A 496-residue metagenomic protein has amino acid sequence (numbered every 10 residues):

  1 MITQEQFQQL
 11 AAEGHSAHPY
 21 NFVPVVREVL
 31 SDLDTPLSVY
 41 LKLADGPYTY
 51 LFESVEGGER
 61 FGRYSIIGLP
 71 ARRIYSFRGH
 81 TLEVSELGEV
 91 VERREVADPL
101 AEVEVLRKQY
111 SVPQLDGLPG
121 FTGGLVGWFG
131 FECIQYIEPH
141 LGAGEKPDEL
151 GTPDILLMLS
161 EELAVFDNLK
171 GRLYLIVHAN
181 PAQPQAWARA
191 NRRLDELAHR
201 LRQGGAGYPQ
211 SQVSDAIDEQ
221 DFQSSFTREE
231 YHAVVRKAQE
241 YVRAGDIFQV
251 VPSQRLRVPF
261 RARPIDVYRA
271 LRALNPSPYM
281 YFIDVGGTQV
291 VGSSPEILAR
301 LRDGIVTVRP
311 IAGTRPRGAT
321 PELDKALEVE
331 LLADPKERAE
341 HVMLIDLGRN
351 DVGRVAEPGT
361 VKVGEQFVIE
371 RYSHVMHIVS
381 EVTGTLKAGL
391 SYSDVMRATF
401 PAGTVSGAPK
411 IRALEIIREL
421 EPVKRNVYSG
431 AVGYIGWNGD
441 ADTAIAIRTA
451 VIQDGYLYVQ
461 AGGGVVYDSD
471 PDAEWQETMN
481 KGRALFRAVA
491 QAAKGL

Functional and structural regions predicted by a protein language model:
M1-L496: Extended alpha-helical targeting/anchoring segments, especially N-terminal organellar/secretory targeting helices
